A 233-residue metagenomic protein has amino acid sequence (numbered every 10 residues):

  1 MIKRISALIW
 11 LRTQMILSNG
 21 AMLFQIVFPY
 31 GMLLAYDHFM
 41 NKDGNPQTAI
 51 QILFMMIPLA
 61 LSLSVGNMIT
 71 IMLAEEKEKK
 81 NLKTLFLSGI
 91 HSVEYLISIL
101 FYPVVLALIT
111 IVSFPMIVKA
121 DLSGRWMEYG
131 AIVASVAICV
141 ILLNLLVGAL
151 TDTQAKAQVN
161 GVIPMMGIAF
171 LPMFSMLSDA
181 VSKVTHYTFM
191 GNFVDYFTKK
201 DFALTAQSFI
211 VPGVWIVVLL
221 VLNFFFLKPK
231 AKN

Functional and structural regions predicted by a protein language model:
M1-M22: N-terminal Sec/SRP start-transfer signal
K3-W10, M176-I210: Short hydrophobic, aromatic-rich alpha-helical segments embedded in or entering the lipid bilayer of multi-pass
M15-N41, I52-M68, N160-P172, I210-L220: Hydrophobic alpha-helical transmembrane segments of multi-pass membrane transport/permease proteins
A35-D43, L150-M190: Transmembrane helix segments
A49-L87, H91-P115: Hydrophobic alpha-helical transmembrane segments of multi-pass membrane transport proteins
F54, S62-N67, I97-S98, G124-I132 (+2 more regions): Short alpha-helical transmembrane interface motifs in multi-pass membrane proteins
S92, L100-D152: Alpha-helical transmembrane segments and their short interhelical loops
L146-G148, G213-N233: Junction motif at the cytosolic side of a transmembrane helix
